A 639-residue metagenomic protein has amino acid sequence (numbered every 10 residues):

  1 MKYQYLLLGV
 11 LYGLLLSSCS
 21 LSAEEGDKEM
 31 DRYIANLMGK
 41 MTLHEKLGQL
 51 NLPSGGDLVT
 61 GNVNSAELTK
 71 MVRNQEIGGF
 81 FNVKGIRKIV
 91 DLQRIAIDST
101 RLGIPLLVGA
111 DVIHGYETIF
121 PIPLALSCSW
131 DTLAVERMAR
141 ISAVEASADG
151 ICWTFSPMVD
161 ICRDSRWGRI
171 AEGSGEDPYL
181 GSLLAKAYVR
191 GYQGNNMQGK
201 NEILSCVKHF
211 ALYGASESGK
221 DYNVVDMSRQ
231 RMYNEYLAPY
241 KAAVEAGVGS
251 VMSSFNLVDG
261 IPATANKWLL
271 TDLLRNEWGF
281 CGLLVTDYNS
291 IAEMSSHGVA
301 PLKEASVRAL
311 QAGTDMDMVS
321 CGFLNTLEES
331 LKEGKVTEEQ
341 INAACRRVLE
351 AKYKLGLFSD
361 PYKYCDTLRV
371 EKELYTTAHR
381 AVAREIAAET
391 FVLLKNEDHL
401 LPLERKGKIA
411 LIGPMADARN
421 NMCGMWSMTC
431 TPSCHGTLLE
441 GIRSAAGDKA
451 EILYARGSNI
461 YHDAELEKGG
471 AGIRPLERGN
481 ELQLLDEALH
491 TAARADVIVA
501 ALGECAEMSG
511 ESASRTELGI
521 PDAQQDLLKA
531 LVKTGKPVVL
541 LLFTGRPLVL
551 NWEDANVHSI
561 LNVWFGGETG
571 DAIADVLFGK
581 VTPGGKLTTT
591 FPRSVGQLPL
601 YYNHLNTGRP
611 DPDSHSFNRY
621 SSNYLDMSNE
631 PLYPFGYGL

Functional and structural regions predicted by a protein language model:
M1-G26: Bacterial Sec-dependent N-terminal signal peptides
C19-L639: Glycoside hydrolase catalytic-domain context in secreted enzymes
